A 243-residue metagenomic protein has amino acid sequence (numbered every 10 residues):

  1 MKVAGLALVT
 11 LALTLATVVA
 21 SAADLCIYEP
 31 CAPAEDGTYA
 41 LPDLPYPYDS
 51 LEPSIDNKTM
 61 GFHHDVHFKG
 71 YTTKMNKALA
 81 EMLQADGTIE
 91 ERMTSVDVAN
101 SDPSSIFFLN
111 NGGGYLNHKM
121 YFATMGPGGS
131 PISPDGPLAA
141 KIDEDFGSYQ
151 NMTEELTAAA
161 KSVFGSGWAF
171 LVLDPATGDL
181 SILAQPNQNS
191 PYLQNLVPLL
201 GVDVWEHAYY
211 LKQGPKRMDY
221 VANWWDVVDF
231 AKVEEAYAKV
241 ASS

Functional and structural regions predicted by a protein language model:
V3-S21: Cleavable N-terminal signal peptides of Sec/SRP-targeted secreted and luminal proteins
V18-S243: Feature for soluble, non-membrane regions of globular proteins
